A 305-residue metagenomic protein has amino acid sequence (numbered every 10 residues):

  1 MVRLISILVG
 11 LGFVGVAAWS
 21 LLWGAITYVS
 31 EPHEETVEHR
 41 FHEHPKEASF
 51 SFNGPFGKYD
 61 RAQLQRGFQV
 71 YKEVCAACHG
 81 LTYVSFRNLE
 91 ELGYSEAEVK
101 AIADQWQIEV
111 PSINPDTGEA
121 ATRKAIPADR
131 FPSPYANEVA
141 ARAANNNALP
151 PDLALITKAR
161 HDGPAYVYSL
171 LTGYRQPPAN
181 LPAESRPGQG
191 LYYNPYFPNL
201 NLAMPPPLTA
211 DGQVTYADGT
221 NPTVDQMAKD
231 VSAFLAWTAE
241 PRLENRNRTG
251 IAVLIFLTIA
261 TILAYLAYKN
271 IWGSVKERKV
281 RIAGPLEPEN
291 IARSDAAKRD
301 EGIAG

Functional and structural regions predicted by a protein language model:
M1-K58, A264-I282, L286: Post-cleavage N-terminal segment of exported redox proteins
L4-G12, V231, G250-L257: Alpha-helical transmembrane segments
H44-Q69, G80-Y94, E98-V99, G219 (+1 more regions): Electrostatic cytochrome c docking/interface patches
G54, Q63, V84-S85, E91-L92 (+1 more regions): Acidic/histidine-rich catalytic neighborhood
Y71-T82, V231, L235: The canonical Cys-X-X-Cys-His
Q107-L202: Membrane-proximal low-complexity regions enriched in glycine and acidic/polar residues
F197-P198, M204-E240: Extended, hydrophilic extramembrane loops/domains of integral membrane proteins
R246-G305: Juxtamembrane interface at the cytosolic side of transmembrane helices
